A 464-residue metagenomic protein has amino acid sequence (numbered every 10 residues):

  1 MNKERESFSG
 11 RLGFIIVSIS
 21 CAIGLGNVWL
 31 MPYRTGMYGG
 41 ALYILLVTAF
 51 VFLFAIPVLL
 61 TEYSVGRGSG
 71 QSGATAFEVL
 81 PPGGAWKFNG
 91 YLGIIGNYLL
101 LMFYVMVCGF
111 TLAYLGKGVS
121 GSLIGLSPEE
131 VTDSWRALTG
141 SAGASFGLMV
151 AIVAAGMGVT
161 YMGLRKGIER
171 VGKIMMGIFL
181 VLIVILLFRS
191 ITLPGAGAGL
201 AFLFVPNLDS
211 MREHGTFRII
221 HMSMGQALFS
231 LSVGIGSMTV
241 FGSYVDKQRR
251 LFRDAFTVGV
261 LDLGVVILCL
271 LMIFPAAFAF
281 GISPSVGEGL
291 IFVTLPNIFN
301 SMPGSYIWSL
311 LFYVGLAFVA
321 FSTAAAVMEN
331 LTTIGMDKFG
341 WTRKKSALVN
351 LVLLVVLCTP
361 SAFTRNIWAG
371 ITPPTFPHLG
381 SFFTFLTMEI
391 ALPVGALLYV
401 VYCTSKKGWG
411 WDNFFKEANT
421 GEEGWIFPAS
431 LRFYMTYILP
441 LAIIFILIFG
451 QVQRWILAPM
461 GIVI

Functional and structural regions predicted by a protein language model:
M1-W29, V58-Y63, R67-L80, G84-Y91 (+2 more regions): Membrane-interface "cap" regions at the ends of multi-pass membrane proteins
N2-E4, F8, E169, K173-F321 (+1 more regions): Membrane-embedded translocation segments of transport machinery
N2-E6, R34-Y38, G73-L92, V105-R165 (+5 more regions): Inter-helical loop and helix-membrane interface segments of multi-pass membrane transporters/permeases
S7, G13-I15, C21, F146-G147 (+5 more regions): Loop-to-transmembrane helix boundary motifs in multi-pass membrane proteins
G13-F50, G236-S237, G242, F252-F256 (+4 more regions): Transmembrane helix-boundary motif of multi-pass solute transporters/channels
R34-Y38, A85-L101, R136-G140, A151-M175 (+3 more regions): Membrane-water interface regions at transmembrane-helix termini and the short interhelical loops of multi-pass membrane
T35-T61, A144-S145, M388-A396: Extracellular loop-to-transmembrane helix junctions
N89-L92, F339-L351, T384-I443: C-terminal membrane-solvent junction of multi-pass transporters and transport-like membrane proteins
